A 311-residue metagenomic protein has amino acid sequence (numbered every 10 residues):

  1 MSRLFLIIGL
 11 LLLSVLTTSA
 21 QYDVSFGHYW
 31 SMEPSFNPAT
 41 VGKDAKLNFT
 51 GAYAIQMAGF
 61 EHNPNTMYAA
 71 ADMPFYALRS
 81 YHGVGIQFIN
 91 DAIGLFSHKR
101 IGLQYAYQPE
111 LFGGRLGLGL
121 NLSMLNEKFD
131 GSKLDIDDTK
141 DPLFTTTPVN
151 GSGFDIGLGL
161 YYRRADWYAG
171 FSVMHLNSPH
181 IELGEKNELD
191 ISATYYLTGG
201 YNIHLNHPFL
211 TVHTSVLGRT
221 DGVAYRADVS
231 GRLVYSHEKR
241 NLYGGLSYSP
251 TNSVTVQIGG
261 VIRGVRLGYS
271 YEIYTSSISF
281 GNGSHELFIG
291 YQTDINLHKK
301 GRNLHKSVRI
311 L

Functional and structural regions predicted by a protein language model:
S2-R3, L311: C-terminal end-of-chain detector
L4-S14: Sec-dependent N-terminal signal peptides
Q21-L311: Subset of outer-membrane beta-barrel
